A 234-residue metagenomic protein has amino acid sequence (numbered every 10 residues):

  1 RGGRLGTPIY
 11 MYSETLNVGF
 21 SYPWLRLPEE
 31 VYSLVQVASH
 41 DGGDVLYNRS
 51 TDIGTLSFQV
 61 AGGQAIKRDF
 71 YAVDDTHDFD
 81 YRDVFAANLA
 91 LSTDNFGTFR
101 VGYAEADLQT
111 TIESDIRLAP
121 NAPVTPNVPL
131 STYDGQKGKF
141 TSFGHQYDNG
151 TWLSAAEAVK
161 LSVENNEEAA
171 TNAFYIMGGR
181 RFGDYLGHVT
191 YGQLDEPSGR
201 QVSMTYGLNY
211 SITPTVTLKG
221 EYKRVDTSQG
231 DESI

Functional and structural regions predicted by a protein language model:
R1, A38-G42, R82-V84, G138-F140 (+2 more regions): Transmembrane beta-barrel architecture of outer-membrane proteins
R1, L46-N48, A90-S92, G144-D148 (+2 more regions): Transmembrane beta-barrel domains of outer membrane proteins
R1-R68, Y81, A90-T98, L186-H188 (+1 more regions): Outer membrane beta-barrel
R4-P8, R49, G62-R68, T93 (+6 more regions): Transmembrane beta-strands of outer-membrane beta-barrel pores
D52-S57, N95-V101, T151-A156, D184-V189 (+1 more regions): Repeated loop/turn-to-beta-strand initiation elements of outer-membrane beta-barrel proteins
D115-E164: Oxyanion-binding "anion nests"
A173-K223: Outer membrane beta-barrel transmembrane domains
D231-I234: Outer-membrane beta-barrel "beta-signal"
